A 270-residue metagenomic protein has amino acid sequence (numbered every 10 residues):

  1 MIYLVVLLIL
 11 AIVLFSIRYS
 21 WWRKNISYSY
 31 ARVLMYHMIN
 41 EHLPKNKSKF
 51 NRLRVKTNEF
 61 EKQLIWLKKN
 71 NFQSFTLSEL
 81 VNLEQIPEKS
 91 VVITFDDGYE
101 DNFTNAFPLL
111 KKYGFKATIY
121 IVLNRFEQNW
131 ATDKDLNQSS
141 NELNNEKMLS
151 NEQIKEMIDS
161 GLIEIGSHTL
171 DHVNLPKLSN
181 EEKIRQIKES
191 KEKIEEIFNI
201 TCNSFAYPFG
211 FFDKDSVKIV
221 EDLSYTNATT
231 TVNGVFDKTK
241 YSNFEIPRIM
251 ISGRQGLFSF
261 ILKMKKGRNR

Functional and structural regions predicted by a protein language model:
M1-L7, A11-I93, D101, S160 (+1 more regions): C-terminal active-site subregion of NodB/CE4 polysaccharide deacetylases
M38, I165-V173: Histidine-centered catalytic micro-motifs
N51-T57, S139-M148: A short acidic, glycine-rich active-site loop that binds or catalyzes chemistry on phosphate/adenosine moieties
K68, P108-G114, K147-S167, E221 (+1 more regions): Acidic (Asp/Glu)-rich catalytic clusters
I93, D133-N145, H172-N180: Surface-exposed cleft-lining segments at the edges of enzyme active sites
G114-L136: A short, conserved beta-to-alpha structural element at the edge of catalytic cores that scaffolds binding
Y120-L123, L170, G210, I249: Active-site-proximal beta-strand/loop segments in catalytic clefts of secreted hydrolases
